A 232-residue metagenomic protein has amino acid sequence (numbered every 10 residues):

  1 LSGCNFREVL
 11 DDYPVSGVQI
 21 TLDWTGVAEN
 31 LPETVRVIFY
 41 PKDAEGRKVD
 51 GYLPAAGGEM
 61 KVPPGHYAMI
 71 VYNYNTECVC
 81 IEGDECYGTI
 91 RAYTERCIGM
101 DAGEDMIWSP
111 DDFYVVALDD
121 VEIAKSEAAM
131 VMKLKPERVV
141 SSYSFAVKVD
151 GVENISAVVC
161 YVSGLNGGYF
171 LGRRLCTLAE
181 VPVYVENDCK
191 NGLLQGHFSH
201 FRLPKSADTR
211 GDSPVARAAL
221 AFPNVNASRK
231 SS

Functional and structural regions predicted by a protein language model:
S2-G3: C-terminal motif of bacterial Sec signal peptides marking the signal peptidase cleavage site
E8-V27, K135-K148: A short, Gly/Thr-enriched small/hydrophobic beta-strand-prone motif that recurs across taxa
D11-Y13, A28, M60, K125 (+3 more regions): Sterically constrained small-residue positions within well-ordered secondary structures of folded domains
V27-E33, G151-S156: A short beta-turn/strand-edge loop motif at beta-sheet boundaries
R36-E85, S156-S232: Tryptophan-paired
G46-R138: Short, low-hydrophobicity acidic/polar segments
I107-S199: A sequence/structural signal for flexible, mid-protein segments enriched in small/helix-disrupting residues
